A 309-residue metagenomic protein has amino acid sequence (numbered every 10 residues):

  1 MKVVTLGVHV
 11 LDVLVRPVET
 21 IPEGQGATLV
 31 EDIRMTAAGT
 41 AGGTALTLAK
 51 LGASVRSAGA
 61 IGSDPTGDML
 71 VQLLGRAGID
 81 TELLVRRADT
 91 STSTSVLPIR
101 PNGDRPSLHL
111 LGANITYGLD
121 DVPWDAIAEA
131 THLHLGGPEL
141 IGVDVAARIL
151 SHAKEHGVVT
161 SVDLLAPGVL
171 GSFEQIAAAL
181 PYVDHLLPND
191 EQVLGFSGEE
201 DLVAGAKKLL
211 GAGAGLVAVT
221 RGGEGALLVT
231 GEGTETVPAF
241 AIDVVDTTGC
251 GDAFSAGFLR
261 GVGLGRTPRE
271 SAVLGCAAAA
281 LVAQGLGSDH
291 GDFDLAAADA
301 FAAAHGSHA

Functional and structural regions predicted by a protein language model:
M1-A60, P65-R76, V244-V245, A309: Glycine-rich phosphate/adenosyl-contacting loop at the front of the ribokinase-like
M1-V10, Q72-R86, I99-E235, A297-A300 (+1 more regions): Ribokinase/PfkB-type carbohydrate-kinase core domain
V3-V4, L29, L202-A309: Conserved phosphate-binding/catalytic region of the ribokinase-like
T28-G39, G43, P65, R87-S91 (+10 more regions): Residues at secondary-structure transition points
V30, A41-A45, G67, S93 (+4 more regions): A general structural signal for well-ordered alpha-helical segments in protein cores
L51, A77, T90-S93, G222: Short, basic and Ser/Thr-rich N-terminal targeting/leader segments
A53, I79, V158, R266 (+1 more regions): Short glycine/serine/threonine/alanine-rich loop segments
